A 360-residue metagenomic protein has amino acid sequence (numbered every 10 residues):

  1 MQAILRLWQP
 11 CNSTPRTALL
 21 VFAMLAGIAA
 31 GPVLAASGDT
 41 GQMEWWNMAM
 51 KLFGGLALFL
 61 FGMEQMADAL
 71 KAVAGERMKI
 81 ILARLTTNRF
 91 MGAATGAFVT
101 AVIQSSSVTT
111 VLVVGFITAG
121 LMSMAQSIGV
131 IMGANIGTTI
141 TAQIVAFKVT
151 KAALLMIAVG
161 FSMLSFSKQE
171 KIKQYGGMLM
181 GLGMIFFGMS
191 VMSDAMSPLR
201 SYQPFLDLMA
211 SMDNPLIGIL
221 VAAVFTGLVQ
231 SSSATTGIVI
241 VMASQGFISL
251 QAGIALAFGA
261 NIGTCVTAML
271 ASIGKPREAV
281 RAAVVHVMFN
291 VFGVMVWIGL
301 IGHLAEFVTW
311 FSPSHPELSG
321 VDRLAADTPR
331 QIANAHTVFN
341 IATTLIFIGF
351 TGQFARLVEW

Functional and structural regions predicted by a protein language model:
M1-A35: N-terminal secretory/membrane targeting signals
V21-A29, K51-Q65, G96-T100, I157-F166 (+5 more regions): Hydrophobic core segments of alpha-helical transmembrane domains in multi-pass membrane transport and ion-translocation
A35, D39-L85, R89, L179-V224 (+1 more regions): Helix-loop-helix hairpins and the membrane-proximal interhelical loops of multi-pass alpha-helical transport proteins
Q42, W46, M50-K51, G55 (+16 more regions): Alpha-helical transmembrane segments of multi-pass inner-membrane proteins, especially transporters/permeases
L56, E76, I80, R84 (+12 more regions): Alpha-helical transmembrane segments of multi-pass membrane proteins, especially transporters and channels
E64-A72, V113-T118, V159-K173, A268-G274: C-terminal ends of transmembrane helices
T100-I103, T109-G137, Q143-A152, G160-L164 (+4 more regions): Membrane-interfacial helix-loop connectors
P276, I298-A335, I341-W360: Membrane-interfacial segments at transmembrane helix termini in multi-pass membrane proteins
